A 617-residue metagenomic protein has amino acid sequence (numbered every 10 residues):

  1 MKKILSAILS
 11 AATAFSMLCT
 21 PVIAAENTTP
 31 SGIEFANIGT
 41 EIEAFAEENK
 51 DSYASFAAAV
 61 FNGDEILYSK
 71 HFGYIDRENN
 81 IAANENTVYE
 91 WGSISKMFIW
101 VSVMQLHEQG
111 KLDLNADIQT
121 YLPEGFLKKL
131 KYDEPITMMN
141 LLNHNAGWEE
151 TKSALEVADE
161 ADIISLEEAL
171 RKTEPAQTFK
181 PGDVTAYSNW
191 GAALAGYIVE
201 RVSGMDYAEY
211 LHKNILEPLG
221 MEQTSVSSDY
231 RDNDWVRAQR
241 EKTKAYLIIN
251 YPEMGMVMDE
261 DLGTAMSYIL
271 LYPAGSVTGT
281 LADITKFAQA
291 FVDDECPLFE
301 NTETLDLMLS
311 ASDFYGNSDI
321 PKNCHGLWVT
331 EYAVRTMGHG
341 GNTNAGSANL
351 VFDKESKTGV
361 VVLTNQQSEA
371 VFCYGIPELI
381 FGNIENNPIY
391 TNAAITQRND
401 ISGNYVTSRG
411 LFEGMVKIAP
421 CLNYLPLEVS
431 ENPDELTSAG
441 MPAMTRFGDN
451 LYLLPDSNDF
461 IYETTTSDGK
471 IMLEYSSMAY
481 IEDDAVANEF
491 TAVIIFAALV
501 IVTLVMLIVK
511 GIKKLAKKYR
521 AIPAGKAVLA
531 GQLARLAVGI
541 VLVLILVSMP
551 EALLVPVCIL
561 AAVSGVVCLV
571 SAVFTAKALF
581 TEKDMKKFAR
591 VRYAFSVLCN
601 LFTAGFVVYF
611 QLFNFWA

Functional and structural regions predicted by a protein language model:
K3-A83, Y89, Q105-L112, N143 (+7 more regions): N-terminal leader/targeting segments and the immediately adjacent pre-domain N-terminus
E26-H71, H212, L262-K513, K518: Catalytic loop of the DD-peptidase/beta-lactamase superfamily, centered on the K-T-G motif and neighboring
I38, I42, W91-S95, I99 (+6 more regions): Hydrophobic (often cysteine-bearing) scaffold residues that line and stabilize catalytic clefts of nucleotide/cofactor
D51-A57, N79-N140, Q177-W190, Y272-G275 (+1 more regions): Short active-site loop at a secondary-structure junction that contains or immediately precedes the catalytic residue(s)
D76, L130-L350: Short, surface-exposed loop or secondary-structure junction motifs that flank catalytic or metal-binding residues
D459-D484, L536-S564, F606-Y609: Membrane-proximal extracellular juxtamembrane segment immediately upstream of a following transmembrane helix
A497-L507, Q532-V543, C568, N600-V607: Canonical alpha-helical transmembrane segments of integral membrane proteins
T503-L536, E582: Juxtamembrane interface at the cytosolic side of transmembrane helices
